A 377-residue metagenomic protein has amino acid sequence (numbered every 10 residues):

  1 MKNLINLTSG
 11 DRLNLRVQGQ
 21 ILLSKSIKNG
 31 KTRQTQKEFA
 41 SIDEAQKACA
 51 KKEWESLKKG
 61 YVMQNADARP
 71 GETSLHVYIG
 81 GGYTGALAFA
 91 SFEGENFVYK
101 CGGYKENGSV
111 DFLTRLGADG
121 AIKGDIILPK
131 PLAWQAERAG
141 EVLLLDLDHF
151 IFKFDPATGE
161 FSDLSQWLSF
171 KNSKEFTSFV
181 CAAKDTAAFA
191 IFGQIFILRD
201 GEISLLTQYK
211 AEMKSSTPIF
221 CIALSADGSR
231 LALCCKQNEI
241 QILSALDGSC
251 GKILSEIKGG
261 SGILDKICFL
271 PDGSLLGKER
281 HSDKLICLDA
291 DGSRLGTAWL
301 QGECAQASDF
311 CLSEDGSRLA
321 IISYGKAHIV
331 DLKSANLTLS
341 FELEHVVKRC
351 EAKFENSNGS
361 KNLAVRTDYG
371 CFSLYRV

Functional and structural regions predicted by a protein language model:
T73-G82, A121-I127, E160-N172, S204-K214 (+3 more regions): A short beta-strand motif characteristic of beta-propeller blades
Y78-D111, K130: Beta-strand-rich domains and repeat architectures in extracellular enzymes and scaffolds, especially beta-propellers
Y83-S91, P129-G140, F170-A182, K214-A223 (+3 more regions): Repeated scaffold domains used in trafficking and secretory/extracellular systems, primarily beta-propellers
G94-E95, G140, K184-D185, G228 (+3 more regions): Conserved loop/turn motif of beta-propeller repeat scaffolds
V98, V142-L143, A187, L231 (+3 more regions): Hydrophobic beta-strand positions that form the internal "hydrophobic ladder" of WD40/Gbeta-like beta-propeller blades
E106-T114, H149-K153, F192-L198, N238-L243 (+3 more regions): Structural motif
L116-G120, D155-G159, R199-E202, A245-G248 (+2 more regions): Short loop/turn segments that connect beta-strands within beta-propeller blades
V347-V377: Blade-level signature of beta-propeller repeat domains, shared across WD40, Kelch, NHL, RCC1 and BNR/Asp-box propellers
